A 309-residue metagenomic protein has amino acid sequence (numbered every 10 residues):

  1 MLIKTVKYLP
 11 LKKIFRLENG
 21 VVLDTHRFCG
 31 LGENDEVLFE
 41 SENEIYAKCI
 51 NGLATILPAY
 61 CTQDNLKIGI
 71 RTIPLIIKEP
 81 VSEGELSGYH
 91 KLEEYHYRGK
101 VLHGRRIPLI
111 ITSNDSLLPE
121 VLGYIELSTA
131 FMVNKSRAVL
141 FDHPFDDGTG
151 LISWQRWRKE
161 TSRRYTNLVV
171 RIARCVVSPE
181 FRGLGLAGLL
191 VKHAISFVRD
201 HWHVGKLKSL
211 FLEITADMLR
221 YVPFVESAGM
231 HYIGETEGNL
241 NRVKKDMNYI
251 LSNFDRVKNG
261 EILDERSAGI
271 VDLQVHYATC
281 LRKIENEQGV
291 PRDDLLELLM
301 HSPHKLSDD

Functional and structural regions predicted by a protein language model:
M1-I110, N114-L122, L127-V170, C175 (+1 more regions): Terminal substrate-recognition subdomain of acyl/acetyltransferases
V177, R182-R199: Conserved acetyl-CoA-binding loop-helix of GNAT-fold acetyltransferases
